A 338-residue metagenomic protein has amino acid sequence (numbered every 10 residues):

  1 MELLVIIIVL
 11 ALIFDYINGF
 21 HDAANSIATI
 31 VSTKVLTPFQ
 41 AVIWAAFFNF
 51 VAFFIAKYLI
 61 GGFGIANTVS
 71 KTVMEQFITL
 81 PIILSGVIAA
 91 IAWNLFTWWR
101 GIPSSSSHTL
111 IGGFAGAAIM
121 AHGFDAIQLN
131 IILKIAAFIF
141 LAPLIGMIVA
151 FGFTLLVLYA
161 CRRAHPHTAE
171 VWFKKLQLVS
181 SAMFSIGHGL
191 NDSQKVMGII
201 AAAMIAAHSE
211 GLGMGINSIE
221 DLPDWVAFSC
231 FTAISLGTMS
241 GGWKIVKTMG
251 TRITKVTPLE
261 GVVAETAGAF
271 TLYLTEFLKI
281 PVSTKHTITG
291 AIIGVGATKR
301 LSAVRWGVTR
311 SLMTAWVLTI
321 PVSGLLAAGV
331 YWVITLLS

Functional and structural regions predicted by a protein language model:
M1-S338: Multi-pass alpha-helical transmembrane bundle typical of ion/small-solute transporters and intramembrane aspartyl
